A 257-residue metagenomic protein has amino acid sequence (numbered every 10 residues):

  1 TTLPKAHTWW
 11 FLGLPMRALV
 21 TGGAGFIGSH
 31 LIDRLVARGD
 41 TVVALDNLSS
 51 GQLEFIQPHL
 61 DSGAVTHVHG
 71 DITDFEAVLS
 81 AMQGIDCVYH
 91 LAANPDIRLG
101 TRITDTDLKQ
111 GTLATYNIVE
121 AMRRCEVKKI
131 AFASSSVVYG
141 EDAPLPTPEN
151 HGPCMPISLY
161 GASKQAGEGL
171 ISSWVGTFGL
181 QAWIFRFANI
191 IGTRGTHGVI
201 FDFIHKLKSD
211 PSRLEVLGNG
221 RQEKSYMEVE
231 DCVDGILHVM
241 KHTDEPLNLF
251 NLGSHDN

Functional and structural regions predicted by a protein language model:
T1-W10: Extreme N-terminal basic, low-complexity initiation segments that serve as generic localization/processing leaders
W9-I190: N-terminal Rossmann-like NAD(P)+-binding domain of SDR-like oxidoreductases, especially those catalyzing
S50-Q52, G198, K224: Active-site loop of classical SDR/Rossmann-like NAD(P)-dependent oxidoreductases, centered on the catalytic Tyr-X3-Lys
M122, V175, L207, V239-M240: Hydrophobic pocket-lining residues that define ligand/cofactor binding sites across diverse proteins
Q165, F178-L180, I191-D202, D210-S212 (+4 more regions): Glycine/proline-rich active-site loop of Rossmann-fold NAD(P)-dependent oxidoreductases
I184, Y226, N257: Short aromatic/basic micro-patch
E215: Nucleotide-binding/hydrolysis machinery
